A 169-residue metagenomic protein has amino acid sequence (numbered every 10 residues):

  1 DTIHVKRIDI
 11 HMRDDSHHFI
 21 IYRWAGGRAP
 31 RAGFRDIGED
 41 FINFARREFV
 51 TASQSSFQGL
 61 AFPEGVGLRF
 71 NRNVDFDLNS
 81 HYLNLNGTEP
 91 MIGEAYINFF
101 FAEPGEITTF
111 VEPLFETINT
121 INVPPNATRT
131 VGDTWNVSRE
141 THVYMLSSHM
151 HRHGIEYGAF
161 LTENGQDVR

Functional and structural regions predicted by a protein language model:
D1-H142, S147-R169: Beta-strand-centric surfaces of beta-sandwich/beta-rich domains
